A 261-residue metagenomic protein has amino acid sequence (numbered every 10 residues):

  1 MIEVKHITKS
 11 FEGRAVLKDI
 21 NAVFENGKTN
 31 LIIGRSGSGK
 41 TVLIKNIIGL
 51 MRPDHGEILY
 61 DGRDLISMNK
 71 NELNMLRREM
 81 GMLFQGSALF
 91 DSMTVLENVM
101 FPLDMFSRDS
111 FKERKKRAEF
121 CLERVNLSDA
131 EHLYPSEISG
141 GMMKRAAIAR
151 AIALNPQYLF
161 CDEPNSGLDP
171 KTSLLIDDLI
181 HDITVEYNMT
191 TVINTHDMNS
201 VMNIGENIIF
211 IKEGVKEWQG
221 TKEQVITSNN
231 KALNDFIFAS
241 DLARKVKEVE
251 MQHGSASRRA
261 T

Functional and structural regions predicted by a protein language model:
I48: Helix-to-loop junction immediately C-terminal to a conserved catalytic motif
G56-D64: Conserved ABC transporter NBD signature motif
Y134-I138, M142: Conserved ABC ATPase signature
A153-Q157: A short, proline-enriched helix->beta-strand linker immediately N-terminal to the Walker B motif in ABC-type P-loop
L159-D162: Catalytic Walker B motif of ABC-type/P-loop ATPase nucleotide-binding domains
P170-T172: Helix N-cap at the start of a conserved alpha-helix in ABC-type nucleotide-binding domains
E223-T261: C-terminal boundary and immediately downstream tail of ABC-type ATPase nucleotide-binding domains
